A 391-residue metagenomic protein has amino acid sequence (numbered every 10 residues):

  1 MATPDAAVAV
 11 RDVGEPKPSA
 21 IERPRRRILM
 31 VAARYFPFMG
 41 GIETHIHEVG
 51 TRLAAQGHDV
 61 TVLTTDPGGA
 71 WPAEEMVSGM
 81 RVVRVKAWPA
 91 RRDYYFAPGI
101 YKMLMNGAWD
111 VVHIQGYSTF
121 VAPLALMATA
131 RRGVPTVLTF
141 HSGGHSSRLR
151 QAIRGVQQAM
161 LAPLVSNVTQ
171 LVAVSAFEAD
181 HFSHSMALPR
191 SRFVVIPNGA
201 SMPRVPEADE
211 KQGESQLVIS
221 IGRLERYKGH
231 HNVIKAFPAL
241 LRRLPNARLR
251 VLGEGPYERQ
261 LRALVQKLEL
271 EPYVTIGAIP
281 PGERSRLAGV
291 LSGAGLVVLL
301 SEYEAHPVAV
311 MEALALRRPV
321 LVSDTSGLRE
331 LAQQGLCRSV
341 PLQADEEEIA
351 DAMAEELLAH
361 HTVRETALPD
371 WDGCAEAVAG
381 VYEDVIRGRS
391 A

Functional and structural regions predicted by a protein language model:
Q56, L358-R387: A charged, aromatic-enriched C-terminal amphipathic alpha-helix characteristic of glycosyltransferases across folds
P135, G144-N167, M202: Nucleotide-sugar donor phosphate/pyrophosphate-binding loop at the beta->alpha transition of glycosyltransferases
F177, G199: Carbohydrate-associated surface elements
D209-F237, R250: Conserved donor-binding/catalytic core segment of Leloir-type glycosyltransferases
R262-P281: Nucleotide-activated donor-binding/catalytic signature segment of Leloir-type glycosyltransferases, i.e., the conserved
E302: Aromatic "clamp/platform" in nucleotide-sugar-dependent glycosyltransferases that forms part of the donor/acceptor
P319-V322: Short hydrophobic beta-strand element within catalytic cores of glycosyltransferases and related nucleotide-activated
R329-E355: Change "using UDP/GDP/dTDP sugars" to "using nucleotide sugars
